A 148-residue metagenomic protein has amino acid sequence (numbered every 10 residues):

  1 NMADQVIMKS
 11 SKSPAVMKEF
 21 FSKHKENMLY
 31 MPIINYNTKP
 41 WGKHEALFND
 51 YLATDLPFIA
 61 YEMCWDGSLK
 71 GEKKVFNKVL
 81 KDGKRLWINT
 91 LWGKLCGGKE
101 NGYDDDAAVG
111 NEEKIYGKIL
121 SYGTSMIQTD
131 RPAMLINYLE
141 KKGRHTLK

Functional and structural regions predicted by a protein language model:
N1-N35, M63, D82: Metal-dependent phosphodiesterase/phospholipase catalytic core, i.e., the His/Asp/Glu-rich active-site region
I33-K148: C-terminal active-site rim and adjoining tail of enzyme catalytic domains
